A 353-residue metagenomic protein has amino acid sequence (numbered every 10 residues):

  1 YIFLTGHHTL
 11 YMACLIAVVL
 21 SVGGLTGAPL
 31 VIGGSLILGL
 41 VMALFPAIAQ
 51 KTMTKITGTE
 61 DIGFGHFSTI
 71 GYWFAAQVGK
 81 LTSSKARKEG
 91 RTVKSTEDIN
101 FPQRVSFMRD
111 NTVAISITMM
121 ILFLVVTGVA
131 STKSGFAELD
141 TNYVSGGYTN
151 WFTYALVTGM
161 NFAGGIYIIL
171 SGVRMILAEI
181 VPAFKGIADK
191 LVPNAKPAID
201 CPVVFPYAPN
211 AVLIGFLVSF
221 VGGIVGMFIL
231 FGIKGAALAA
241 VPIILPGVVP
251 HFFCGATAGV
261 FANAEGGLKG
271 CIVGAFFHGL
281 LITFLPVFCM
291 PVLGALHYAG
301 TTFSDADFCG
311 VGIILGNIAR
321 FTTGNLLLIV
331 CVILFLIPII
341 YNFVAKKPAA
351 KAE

Functional and structural regions predicted by a protein language model:
Y1-P182, G186, L191-V204, L293 (+1 more regions): Signature of multi-pass transmembrane helix bundles
V203-V287: Hydrophobic alpha-helical bundle architecture
